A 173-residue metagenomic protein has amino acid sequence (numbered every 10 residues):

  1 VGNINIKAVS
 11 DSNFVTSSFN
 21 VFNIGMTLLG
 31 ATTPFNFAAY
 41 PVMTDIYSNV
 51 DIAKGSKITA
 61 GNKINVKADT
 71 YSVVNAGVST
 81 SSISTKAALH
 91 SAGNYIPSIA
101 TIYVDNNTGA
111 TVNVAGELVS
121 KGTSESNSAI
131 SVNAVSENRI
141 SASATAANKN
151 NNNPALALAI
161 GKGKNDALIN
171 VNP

Functional and structural regions predicted by a protein language model:
V1-P173: Low-complexity, glycine- and small/polar-enriched segments
